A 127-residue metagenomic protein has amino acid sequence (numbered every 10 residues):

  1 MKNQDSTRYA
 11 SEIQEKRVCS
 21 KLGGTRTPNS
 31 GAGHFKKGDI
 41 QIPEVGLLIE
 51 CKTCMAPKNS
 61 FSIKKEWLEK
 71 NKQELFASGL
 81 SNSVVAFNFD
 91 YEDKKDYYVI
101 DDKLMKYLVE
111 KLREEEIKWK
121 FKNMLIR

Functional and structural regions predicted by a protein language model:
M1-R127: Catalytic phosphate/metal-binding cores of nucleic-acid and nucleotide-processing enzymes, i.e., regions that mediate
